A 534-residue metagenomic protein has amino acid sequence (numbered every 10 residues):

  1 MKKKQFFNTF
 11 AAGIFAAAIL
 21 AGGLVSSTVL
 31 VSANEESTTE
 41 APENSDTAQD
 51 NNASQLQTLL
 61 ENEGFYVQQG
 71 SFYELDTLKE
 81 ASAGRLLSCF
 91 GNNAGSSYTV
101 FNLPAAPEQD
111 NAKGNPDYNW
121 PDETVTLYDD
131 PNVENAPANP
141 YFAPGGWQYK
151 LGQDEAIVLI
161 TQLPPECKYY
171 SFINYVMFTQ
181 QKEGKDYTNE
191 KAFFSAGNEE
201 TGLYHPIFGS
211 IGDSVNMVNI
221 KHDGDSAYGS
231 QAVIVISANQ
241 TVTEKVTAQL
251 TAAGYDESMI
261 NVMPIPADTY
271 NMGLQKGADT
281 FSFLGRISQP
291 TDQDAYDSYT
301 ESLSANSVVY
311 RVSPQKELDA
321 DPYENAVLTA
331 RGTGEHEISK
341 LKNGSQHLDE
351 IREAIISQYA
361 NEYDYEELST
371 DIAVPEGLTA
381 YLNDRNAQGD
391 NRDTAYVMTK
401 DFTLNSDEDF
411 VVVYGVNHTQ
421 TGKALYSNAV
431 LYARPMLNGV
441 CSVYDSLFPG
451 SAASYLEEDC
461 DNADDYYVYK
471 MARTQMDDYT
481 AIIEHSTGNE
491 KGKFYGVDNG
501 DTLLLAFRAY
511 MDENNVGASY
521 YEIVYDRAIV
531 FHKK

Functional and structural regions predicted by a protein language model:
M1-F7: N-terminal secretory signal peptides that target proteins for export/translocation
F7-T28: Sec-dependent N-terminal signal peptides of Gram-positive bacterial secreted proteins and lipoproteins
G22-A41: Sec-dependent signal peptide cleavage junction
D46-K534: A compositional/structural signature for long, glycine/proline-rich flexible linkers and loops on extracytoplasmic
